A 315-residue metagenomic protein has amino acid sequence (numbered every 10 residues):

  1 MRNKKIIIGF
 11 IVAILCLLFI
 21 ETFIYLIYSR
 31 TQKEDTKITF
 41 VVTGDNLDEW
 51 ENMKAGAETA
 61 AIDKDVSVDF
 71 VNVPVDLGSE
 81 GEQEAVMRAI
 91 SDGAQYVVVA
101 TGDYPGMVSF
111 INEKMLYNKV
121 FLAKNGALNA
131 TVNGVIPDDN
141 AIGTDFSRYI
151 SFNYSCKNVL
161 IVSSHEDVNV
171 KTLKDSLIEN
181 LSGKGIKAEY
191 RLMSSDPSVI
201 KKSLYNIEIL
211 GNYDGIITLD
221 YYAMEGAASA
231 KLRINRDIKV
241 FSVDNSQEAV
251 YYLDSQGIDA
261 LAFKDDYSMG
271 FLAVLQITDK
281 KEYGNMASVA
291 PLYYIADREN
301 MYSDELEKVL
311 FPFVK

Functional and structural regions predicted by a protein language model:
I8-F23: Hydrophobic membrane-insertion alpha-helices, especially the h-region of bacterial N-terminal signal peptides
Y25-M53, F70, V132-N133, N158-D167: Short beta-strand segments enriched in small/hydrophobic residues
E49-K64, I142-F146, V168-K187, G226 (+2 more regions): Short, solvent-exposed amphipathic alpha-helices that sit in or adjacent to ligand/effector-binding or catalytic
A61-S79, V159-I161, I178-K201, Y213: Short beta-strand elements in bilobed, periplasmic/extracellular small-molecule ligand-binding domains
V97-L116, S194-V250: Hydrophobic alpha-helical
D103-A141, F152-S155, S246-S255: Flexible loop/hinge segments that line or gate small-molecule binding clefts
G134-V159, N245-A249, K264-E282: Hydrophobic alpha-helical segments within soluble ligand-binding/sensing domains
S268, L272-K315: Hinge/cleft segment of the Venus flytrap/periplasmic-binding protein
